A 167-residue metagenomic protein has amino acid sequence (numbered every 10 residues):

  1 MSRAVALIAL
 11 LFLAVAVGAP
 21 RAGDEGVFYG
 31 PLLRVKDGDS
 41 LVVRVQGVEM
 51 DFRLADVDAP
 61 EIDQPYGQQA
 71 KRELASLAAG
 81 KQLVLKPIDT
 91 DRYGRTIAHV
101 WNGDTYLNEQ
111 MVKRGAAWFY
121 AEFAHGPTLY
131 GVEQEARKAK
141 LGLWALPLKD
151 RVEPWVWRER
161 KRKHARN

Functional and structural regions predicted by a protein language model:
S2-N167: Small beta-barrel nucleic-acid-binding modules, primarily SNase/OB-fold domains and secondarily Tudor-like barrels
